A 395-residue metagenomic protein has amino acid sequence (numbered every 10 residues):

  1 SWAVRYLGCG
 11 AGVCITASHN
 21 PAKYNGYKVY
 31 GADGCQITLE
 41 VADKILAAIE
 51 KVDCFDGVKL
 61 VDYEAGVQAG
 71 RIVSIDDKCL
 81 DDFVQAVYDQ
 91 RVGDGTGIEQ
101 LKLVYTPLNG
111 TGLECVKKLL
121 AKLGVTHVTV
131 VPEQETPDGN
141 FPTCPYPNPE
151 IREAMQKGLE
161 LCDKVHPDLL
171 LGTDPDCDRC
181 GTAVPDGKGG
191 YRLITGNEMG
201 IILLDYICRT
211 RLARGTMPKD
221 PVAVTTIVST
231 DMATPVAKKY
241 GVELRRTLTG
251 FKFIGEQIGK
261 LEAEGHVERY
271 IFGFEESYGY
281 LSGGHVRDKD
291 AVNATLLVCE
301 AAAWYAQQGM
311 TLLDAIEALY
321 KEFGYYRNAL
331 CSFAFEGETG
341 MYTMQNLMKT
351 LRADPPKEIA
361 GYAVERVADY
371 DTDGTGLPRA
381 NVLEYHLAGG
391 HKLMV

Functional and structural regions predicted by a protein language model:
S1-A32: Ferredoxin-reductase
S1-G10, N148-D168, E256-A263: Conserved phosphate-binding catalytic cores of ATP/NTP-utilizing and phosphoryl-transfer enzymes
Y24-G31, D178-G196, A233: Short Gly/Thr/Asp-enriched flexible loops that form oxyanion-binding sites at enzyme active sites
N25-L161: Gly/Ser/Thr-enriched, mixed-charge loops and adjacent short helices that form phosphate/oxyanion-binding elements
Y30-L60, N197-P221, T225-V236, A291 (+1 more regions): Glycine-rich phosphate-binding loop plus the immediately following alpha-helix
V87-R91, T96-L120, G124-T126, M155 (+6 more regions): Long hydrophobic segments that form regular secondary structure
D163, P167-L169, T173, G190-R192 (+1 more regions): Phosphate-binding and adjacent anionic-ligand microenvironments
